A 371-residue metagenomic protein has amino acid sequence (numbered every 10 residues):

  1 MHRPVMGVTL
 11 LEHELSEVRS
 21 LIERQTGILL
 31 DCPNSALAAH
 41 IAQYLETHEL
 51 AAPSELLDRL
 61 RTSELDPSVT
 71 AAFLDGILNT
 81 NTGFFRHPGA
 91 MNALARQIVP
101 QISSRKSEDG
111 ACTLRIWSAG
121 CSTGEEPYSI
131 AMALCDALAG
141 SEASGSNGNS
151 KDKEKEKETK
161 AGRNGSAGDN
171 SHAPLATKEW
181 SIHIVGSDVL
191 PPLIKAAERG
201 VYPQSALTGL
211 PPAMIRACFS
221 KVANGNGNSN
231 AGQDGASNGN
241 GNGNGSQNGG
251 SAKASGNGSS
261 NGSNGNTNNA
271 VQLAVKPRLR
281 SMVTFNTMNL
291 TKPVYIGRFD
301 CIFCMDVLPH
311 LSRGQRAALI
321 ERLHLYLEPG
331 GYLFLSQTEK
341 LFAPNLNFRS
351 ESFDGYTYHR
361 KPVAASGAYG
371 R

Functional and structural regions predicted by a protein language model:
H2-W117: Conserved AdoMet
T80-F84, T123, K292, P309-H310: Short strand->helix junction
A95, V99, A131-C135, H324: A structural alpha-helix within SAM-dependent methyltransferase catalytic domains
A119, G140-G145, G162-G165, H172-N238 (+3 more regions): Extended basic-aromatic, gly/pro-enriched interface segments that bind polyanionic ligands
T123-S141: Conserved SAM-binding loop of SAM-dependent methyltransferases across substrates and taxa, primarily the Class I
A317-P329: A short glycine-rich, Lys/Arg-flanked "PGG" loop and its adjoining helix->strand segment in the class I
P329-Q337: Conserved beta-strand signature within the Rossmann-like core of class I S-adenosyl-L-methionine
P344-R371: Core SAM-dependent methyltransferase catalytic element
